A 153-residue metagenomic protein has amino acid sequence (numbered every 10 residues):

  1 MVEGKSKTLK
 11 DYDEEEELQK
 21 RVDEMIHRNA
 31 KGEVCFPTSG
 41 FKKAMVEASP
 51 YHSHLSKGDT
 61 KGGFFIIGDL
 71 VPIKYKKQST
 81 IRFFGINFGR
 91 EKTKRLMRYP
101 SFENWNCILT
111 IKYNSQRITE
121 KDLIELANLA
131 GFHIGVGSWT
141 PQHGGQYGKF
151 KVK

Functional and structural regions predicted by a protein language model:
M1-K153: RNA-interacting cores
